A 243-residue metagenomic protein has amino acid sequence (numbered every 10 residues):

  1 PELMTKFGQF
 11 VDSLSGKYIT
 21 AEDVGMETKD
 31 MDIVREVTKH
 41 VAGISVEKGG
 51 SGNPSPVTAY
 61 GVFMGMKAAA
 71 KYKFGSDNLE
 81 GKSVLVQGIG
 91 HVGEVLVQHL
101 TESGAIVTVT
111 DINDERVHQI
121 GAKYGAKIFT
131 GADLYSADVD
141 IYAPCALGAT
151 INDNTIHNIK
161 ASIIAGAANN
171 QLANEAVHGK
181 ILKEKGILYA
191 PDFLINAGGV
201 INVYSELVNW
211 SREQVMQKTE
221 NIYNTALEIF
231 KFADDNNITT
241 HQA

Functional and structural regions predicted by a protein language model:
P1-E47: N-terminal ligand-binding/catalytic initiation module
M4-D12, D32-R35, A59-K67, V97-Q98 (+4 more regions): Predominant activation on well-ordered alpha-helical scaffold segments within soluble catalytic domains
K17-E22, F74-S83, G131, F232-A243: Flexible, glycine/charged-enriched surface loops at secondary-structure junctions
Y18, V107, I128, L188-Y189 (+1 more regions): Hydrophobic beta-strand scaffold residues
N53-I141: Glycine-rich phosphate/diphosphate-binding loop of Rossmann-like nucleotide-binding domains
P56, H91-L96, A149-N154, L172-E175 (+1 more regions): Short glycine/serine/threonine-rich phosphate/pyrophosphate-binding segments that cradle anionic phosphate groups
A70, S162-A243: Adenosine-phosphate binding glycine-rich loop
G81, D114-A190, L194: Rossmann-like adenosine-cofactor binding region
